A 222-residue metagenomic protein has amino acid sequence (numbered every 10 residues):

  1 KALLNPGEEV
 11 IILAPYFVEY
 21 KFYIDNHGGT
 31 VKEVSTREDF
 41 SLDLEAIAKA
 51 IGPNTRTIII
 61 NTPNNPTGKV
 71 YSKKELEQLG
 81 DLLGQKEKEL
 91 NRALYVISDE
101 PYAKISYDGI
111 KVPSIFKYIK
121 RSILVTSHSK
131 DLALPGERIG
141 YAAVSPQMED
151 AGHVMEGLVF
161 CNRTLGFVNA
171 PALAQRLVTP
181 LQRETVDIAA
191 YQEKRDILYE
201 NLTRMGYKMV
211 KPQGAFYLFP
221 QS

Functional and structural regions predicted by a protein language model:
K1-E9, Y23: Phosphate-binding glycine-rich loop
A14, G29-E38: Short beta->alpha connector loops at strand-helix junctions that form conserved, small/polar/Pro-enriched
Y16-Y20: Conserved coil-to-alpha-helix start sites within the AMP-binding
D25, K32, S41-N54, P66 (+2 more regions): Active-site pre-lysine segment of PLP-dependent enzymes
E38, Y191-Q192, D196-Y199, R204-S222: Conserved PLP-binding catalytic core of the aspartate aminotransferase-like
I59-N61, Y95-E100, T126, K211 (+1 more regions): Short beta-strand segments
K120-Q192, D196-M205: Conserved core segment of the aminotransferase class I/II
